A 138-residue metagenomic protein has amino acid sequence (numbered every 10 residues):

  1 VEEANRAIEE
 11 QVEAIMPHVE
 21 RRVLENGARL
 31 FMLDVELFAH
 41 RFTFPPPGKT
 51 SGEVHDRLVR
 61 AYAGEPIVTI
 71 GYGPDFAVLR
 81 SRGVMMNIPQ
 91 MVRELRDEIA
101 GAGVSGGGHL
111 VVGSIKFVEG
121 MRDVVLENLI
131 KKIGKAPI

Functional and structural regions predicted by a protein language model:
E3-I138: Glycine-rich, acidic loop segments that terminate in or are immediately followed by a histidine
